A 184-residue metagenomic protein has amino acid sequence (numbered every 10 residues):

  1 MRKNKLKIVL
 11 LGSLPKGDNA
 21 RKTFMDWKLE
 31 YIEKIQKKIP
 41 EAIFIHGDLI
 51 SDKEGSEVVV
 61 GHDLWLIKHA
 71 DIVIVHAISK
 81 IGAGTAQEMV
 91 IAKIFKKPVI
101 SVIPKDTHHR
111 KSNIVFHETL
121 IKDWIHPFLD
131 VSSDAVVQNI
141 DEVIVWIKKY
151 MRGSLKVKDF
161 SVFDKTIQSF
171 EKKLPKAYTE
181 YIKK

Functional and structural regions predicted by a protein language model:
M1-K184: Conserved catalytic or regulatory cores that recognize and/or transform ribose-phosphate-containing ligands
